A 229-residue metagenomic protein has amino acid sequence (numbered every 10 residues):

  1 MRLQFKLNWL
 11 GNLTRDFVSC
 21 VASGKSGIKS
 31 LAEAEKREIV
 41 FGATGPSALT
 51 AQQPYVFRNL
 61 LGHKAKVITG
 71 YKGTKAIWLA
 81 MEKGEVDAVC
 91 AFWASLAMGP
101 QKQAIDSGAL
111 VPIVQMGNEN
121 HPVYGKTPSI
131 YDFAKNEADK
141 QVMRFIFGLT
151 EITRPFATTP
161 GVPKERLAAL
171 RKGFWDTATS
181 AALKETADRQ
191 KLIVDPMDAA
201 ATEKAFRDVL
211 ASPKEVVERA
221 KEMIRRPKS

Functional and structural regions predicted by a protein language model:
M1-T153, K214, E218-K228: Conserved hydrophobic/amphipathic secondary-structure segments that form or flank ligand- or partner-binding grooves
G24, T159-P160: Active-site acidic-Proline motif in GNAT/NAT acetyltransferases
G45, P160-G161: Conserved residues at beta->alpha junctions
D106-A109, I113, K126, F133-K135 (+1 more regions): An extracytoplasmic/periplasmic, membrane-proximal ligand-sensing/linker region
T153-T159: A short beta-strand structural signal in non-transmembrane regions
